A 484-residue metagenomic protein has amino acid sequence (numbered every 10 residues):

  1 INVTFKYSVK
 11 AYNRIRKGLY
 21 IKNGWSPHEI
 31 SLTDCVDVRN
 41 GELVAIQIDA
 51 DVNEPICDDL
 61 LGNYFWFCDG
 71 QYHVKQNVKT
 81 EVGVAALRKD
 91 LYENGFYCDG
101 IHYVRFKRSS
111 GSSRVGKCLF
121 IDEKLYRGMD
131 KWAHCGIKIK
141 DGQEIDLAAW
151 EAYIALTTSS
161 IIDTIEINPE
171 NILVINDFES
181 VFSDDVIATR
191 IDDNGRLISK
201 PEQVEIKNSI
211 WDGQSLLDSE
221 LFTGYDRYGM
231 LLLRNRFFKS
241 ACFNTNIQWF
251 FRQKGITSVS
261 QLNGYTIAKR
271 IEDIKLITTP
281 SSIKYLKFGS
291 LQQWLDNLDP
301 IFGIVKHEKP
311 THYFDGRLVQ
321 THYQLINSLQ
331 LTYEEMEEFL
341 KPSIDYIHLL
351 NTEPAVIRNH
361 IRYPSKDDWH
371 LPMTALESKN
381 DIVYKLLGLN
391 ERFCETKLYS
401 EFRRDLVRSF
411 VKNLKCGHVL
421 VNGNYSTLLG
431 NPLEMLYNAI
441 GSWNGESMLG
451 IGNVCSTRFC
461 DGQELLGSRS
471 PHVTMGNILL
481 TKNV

Functional and structural regions predicted by a protein language model:
I1-V484: Core mixed alpha/beta domains of very large multi-subunit molecular machines
